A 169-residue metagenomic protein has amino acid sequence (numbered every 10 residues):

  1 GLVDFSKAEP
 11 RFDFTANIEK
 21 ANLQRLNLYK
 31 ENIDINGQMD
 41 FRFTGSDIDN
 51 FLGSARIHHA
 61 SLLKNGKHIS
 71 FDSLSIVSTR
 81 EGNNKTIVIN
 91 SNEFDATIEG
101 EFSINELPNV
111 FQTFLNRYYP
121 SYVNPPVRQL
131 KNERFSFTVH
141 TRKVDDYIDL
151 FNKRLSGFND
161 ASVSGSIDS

Functional and structural regions predicted by a protein language model:
G1-P10, T15-I48, G53-N109, N116-N124 (+1 more regions): Hydrophobic lipid-interacting interfaces of membrane-associated proteins
P125-Q129: Extended, charged low-complexity segments that frequently continue into or abut oligomerization scaffolds
